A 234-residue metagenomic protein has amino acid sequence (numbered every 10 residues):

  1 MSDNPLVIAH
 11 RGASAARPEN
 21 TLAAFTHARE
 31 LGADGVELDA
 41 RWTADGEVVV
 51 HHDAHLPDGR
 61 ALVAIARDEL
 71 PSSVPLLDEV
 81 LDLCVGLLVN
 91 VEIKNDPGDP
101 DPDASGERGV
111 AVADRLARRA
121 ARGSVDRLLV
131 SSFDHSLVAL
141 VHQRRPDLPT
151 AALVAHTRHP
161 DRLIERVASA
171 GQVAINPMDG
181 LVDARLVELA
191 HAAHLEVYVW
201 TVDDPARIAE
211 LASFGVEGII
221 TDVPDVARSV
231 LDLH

Functional and structural regions predicted by a protein language model:
M1-A15: Long, acidic (Asp/Glu-rich), low-complexity accessory segments flanking structured domains
S2, V85-V89, I93-H234: Short loop-to-alpha-helix "cap/lid" segments that border enzyme active sites across diverse enzyme classes
N4-I8, D34-G35, A40-L88, I93-D103 (+3 more regions): An active-site metal/cofactor-coordinating segment within enzyme catalytic domains
G12, R41, A54, G180 (+1 more regions): Flexible loop residues that form catalytic and substrate-binding hotspots at small-molecule/glycan-binding clefts
H27-W42, V167-I175: Catalytic domains of carbohydrate-active enzymes, especially glycoside hydrolases
